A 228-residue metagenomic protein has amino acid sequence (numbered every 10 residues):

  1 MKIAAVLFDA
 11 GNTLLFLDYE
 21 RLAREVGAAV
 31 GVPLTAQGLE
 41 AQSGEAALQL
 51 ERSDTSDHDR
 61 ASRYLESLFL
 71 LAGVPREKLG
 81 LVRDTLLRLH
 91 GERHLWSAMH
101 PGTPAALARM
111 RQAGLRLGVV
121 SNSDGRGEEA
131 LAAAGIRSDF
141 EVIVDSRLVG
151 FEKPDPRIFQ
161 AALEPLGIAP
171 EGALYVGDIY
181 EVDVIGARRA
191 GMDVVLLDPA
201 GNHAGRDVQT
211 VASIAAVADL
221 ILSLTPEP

Functional and structural regions predicted by a protein language model:
M1-A105, Q112-A113, E129: N-terminal helical cap/lid subdomain that shapes the substrate entry/recognition surface in HAD-like hydrolases
M1-F8, T13, P33-Q37, L70 (+4 more regions): Asp-based, Mg2+/Mn2+-dependent phosphohydrolase catalytic module
